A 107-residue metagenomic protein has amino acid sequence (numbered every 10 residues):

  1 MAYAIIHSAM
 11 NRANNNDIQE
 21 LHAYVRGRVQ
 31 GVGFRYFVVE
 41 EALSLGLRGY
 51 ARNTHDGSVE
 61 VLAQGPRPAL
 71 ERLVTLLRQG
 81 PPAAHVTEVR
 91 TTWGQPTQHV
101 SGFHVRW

Functional and structural regions predicted by a protein language model:
A2-W107: Intrinsically disordered, low-complexity, mixed-charge
